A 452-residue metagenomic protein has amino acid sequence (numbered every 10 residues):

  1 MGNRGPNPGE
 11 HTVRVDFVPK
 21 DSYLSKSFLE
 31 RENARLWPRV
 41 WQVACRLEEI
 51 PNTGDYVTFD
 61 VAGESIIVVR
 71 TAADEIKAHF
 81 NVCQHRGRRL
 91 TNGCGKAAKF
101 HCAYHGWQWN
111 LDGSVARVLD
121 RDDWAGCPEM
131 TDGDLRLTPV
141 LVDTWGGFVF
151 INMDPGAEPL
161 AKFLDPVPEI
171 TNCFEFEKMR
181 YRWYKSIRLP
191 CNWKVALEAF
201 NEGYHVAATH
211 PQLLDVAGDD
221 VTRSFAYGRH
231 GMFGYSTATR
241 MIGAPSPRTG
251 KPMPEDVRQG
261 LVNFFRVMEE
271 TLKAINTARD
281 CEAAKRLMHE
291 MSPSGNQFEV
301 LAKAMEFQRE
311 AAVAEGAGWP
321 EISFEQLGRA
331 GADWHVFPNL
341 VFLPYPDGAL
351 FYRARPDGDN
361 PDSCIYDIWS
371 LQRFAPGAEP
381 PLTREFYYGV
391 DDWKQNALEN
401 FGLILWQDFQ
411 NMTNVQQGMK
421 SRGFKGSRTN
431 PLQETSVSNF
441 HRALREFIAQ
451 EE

Functional and structural regions predicted by a protein language model:
M1, P6-K20, E177: Short, contiguous pre-domain boundary segments
H11, D16-V61: Non-catalytic accessory segments flanking enzyme active sites
W37-W41, R88, H205: Generic structural signal for secondary-structure transition and capping sites
P38-E49, D120-G126, W334-P338: Short Pro/Gly-enriched beta-strand edge/turn motifs at strand-loop
W41-V43, S65, P139, F351: Conserved beta-strand residues within beta-sheet cores
A44, L90, V115, F424 (+1 more regions): Short clusters of hydrophobic/aromatic residues that line enzyme substrate/ligand-binding pockets
E49-P155, P159-E169, C173: Rieske [2Fe-2S] iron-sulfur-binding domain
E75, L141-D143, F148-E452: C-terminal catalytic domain of Rieske-type non-heme iron oxygenases
